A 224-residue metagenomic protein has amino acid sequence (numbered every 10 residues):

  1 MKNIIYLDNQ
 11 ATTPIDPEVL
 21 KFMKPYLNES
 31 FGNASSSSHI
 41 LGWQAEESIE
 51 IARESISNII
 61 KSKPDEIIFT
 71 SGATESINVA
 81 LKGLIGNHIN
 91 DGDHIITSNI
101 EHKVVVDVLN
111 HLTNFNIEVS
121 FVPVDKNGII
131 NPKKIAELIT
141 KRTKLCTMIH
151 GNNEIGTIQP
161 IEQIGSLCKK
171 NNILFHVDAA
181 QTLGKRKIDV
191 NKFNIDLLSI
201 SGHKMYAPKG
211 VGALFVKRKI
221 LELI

Functional and structural regions predicted by a protein language model:
M1-I224: Pyridoxal 5′-phosphate
